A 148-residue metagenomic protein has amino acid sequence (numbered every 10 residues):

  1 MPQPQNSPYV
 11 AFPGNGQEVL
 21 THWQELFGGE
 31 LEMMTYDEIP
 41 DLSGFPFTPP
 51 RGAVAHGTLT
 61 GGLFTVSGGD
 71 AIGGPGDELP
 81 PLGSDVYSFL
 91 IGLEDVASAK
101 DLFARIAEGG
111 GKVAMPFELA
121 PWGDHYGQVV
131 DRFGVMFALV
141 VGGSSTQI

Functional and structural regions predicted by a protein language model:
P2-N6, E25, E32-T35, A53-A55 (+3 more regions): Vicinal oxygen chelate
V10-V19: Hydrophobic ligand-binding cavity/cleft-lining segments
A11-F12, F47, E94: Residues that cap or flank secondary-structure elements
V19-F27: A short alpha-helix/helix-coil micro-patch that ends at or immediately precedes a cysteine
D37-S43: Short Pro/Gly-enriched beta-strand edge/turn motifs at strand-loop
S43-P49, P75-D77: Short, P/G- and charge-enriched loop/turn segments at secondary-structure junctions
Y87: Short glycine/Trp-rich loop-beta-loop segment that forms part of the substrate-binding cleft
